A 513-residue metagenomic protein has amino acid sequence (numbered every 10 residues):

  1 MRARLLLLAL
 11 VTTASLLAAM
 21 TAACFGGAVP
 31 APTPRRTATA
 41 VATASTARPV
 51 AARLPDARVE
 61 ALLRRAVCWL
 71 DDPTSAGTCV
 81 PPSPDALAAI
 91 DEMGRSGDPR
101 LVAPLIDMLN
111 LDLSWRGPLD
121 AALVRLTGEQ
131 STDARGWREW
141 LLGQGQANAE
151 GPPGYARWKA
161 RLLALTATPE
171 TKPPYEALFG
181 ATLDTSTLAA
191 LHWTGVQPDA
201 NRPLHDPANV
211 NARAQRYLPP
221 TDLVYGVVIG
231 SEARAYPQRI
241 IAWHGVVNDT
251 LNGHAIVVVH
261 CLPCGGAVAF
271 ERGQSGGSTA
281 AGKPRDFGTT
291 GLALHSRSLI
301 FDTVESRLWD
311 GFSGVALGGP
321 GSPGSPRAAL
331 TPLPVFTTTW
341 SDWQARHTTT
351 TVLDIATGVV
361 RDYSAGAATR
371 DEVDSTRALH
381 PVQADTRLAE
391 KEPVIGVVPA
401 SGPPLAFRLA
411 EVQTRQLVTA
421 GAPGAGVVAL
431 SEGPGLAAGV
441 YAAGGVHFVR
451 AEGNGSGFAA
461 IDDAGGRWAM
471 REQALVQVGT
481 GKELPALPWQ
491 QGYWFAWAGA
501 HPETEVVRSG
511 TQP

Functional and structural regions predicted by a protein language model:
M1-L10: Bacterial N-terminal signal peptides that target proteins for export
A9-T21: Bacterial N-terminal signal peptides
F25-G27: Bacterial signal peptide processing site
V29-A52: Ser/Thr-rich, Proline-interspersed low-complexity disordered segments
A47-D56, A76-S96, P104-D107, G117-E129: Structural detector for internal amphipathic alpha-helices that build alpha-solenoid repeat scaffolds
R53-A76, D98-L109, S131-R138: Amphipathic alpha-helical scaffolding segments comprising HEAT/armadillo-like alpha-solenoid repeats
D71-A76, I106, A121, G128 (+1 more regions): Mid-to-C-terminal functional-domain signal that highlights helix-capping/loop sites within ligand-binding modules
